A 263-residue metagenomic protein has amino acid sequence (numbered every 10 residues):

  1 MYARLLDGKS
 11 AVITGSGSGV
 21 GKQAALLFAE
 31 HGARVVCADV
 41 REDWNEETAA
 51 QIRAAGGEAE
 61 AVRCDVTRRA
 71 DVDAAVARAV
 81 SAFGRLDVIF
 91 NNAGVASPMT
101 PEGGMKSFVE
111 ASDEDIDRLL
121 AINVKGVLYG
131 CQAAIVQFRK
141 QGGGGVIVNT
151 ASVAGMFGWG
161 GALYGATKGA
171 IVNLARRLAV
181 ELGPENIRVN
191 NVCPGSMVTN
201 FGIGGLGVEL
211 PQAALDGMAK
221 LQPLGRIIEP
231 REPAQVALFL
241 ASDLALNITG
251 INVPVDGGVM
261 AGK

Functional and structural regions predicted by a protein language model:
M1-A3, M105, A237-L238, T249-K263: Short C-terminal tail/terminal secondary-structure segment of NAD(P)H-dependent dehydrogenase/reductase domains
A3-V36: Canonical Rossmann dinucleotide-binding motif of NAD(H)/NADP(H)-dependent dehydrogenases/reductases, specifically
T100-F108, S112-D117, M218: Substrate-binding pocket helix/loop in short-chain dehydrogenase/reductase
C131, T167, A175: Active-site helix of classical SDR
V136, V180-P184, L246: Alpha-helical segment proximal to the catalytic Tyr-Lys
S152: Residue(s) in the substrate-gating loop at a strand-loop-helix junction that position the organic substrate next
G183, R188, C193, I248-G250: Short, small/polar-rich loop/turn modules that mediate ligand/substrate recognition or access, typified
